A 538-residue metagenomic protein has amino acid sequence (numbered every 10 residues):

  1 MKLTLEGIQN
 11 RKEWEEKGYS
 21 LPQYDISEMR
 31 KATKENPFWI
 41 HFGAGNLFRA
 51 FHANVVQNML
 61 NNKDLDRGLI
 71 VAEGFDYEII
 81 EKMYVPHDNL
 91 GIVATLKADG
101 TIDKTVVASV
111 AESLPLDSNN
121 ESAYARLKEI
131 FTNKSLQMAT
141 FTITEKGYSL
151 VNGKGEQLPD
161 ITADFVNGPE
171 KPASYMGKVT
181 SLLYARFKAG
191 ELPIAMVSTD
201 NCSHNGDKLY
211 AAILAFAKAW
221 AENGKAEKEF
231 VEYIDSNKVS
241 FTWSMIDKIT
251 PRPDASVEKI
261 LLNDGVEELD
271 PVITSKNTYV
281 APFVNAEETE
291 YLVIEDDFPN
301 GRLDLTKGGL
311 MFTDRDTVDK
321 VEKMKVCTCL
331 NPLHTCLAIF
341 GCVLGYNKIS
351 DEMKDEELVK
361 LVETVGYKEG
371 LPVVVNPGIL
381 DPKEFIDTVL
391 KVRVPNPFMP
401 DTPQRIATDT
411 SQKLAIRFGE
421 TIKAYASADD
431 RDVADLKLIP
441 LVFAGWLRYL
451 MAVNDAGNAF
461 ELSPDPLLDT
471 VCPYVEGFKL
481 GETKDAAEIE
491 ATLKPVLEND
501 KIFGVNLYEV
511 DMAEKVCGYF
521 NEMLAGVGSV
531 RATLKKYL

Functional and structural regions predicted by a protein language model:
M1-F42, N46-L538: Substrate/ligand-engaging "lid" and interaction regions
